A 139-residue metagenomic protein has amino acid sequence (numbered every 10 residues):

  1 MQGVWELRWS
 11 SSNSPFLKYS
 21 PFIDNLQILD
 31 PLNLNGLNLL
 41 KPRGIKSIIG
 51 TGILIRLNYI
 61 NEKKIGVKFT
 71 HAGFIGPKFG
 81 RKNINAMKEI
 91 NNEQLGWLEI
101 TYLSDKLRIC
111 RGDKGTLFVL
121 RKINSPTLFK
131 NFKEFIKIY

Functional and structural regions predicted by a protein language model:
M1-Y139: Soluble ligand-binding/transfer domains with enclosed cavities or grooves
